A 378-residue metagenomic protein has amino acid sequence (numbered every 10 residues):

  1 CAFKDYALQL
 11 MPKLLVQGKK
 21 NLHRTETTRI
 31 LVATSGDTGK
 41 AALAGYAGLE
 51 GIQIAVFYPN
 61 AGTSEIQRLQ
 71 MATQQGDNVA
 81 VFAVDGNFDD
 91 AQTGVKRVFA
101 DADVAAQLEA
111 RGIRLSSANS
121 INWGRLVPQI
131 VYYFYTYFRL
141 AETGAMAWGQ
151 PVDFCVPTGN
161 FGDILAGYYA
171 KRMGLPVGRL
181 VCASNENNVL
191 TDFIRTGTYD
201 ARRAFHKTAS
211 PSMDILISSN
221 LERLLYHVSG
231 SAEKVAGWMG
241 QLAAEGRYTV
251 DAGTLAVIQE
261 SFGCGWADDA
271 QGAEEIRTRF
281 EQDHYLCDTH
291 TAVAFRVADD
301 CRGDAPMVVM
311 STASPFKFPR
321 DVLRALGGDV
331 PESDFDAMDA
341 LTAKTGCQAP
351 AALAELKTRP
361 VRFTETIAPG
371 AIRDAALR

Functional and structural regions predicted by a protein language model:
C1-R378: PLP-dependent amino-acid enzyme catalytic core
